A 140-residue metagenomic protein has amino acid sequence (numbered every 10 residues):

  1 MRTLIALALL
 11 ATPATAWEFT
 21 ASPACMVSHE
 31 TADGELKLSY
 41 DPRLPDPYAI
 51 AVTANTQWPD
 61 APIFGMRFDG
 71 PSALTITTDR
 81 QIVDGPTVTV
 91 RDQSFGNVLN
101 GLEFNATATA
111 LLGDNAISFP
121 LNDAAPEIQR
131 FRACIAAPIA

Functional and structural regions predicted by a protein language model:
R2-T3, Q81: Residue-level marker of intrinsically disordered, low-complexity segments enriched for small/polar residues
T3-T12: Sec-dependent N-terminal signal peptides
T15-A140: A generic "folded-domain core" signal
